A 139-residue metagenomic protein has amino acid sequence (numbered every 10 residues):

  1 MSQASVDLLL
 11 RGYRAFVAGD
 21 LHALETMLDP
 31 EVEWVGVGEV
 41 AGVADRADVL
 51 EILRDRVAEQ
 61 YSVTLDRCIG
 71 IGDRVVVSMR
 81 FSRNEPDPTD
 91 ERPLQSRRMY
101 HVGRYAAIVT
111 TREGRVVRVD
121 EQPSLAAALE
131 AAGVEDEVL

Functional and structural regions predicted by a protein language model:
M1-A4, E51-L139: A beta-strand edge to alpha-helix "cap/lid" segment located at domain peripheries
M1-P30, E135-L139: Short, low-complexity N-terminal intrinsically disordered segments enriched in polar/charged residues
V6, L21-R74: A solvent-exposed, acidic/Ser-Thr-rich amphipathic alpha-helical stretch
L9, E33-V35, E39, Y100 (+2 more regions): Generic detector of intrinsically disordered, low-complexity, polar/charged segments
Y13, G38, V117: Generic anion/oxyanion-binding catalytic loop in active/binding sites
A15-H22, D45, Q95-R98: Short, functional N-terminal and low-complexity linear motifs
